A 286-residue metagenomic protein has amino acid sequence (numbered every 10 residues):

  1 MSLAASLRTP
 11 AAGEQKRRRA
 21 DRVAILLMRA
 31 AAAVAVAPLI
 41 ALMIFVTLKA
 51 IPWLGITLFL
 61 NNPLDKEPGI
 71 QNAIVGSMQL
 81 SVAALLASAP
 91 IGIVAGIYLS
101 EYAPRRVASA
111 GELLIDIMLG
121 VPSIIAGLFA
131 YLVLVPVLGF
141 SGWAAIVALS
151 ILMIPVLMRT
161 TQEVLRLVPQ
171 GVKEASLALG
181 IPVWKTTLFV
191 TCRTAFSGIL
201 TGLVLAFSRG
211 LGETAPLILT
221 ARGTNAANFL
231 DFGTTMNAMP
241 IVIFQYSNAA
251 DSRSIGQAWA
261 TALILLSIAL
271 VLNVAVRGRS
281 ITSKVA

Functional and structural regions predicted by a protein language model:
A5-L7, Q162-R166, Q170, T201-V204 (+1 more regions): C-terminal transmembrane helix and the adjacent membrane-cytosol boundary/short C-terminal tail of inner/organellar
R8-A30, F45-L86, P104, V242-G256: Periplasmic/extracellular loop-to-transmembrane helix junction in inner-membrane transport proteins
I25-L26, I91-A130, R159-E163, A286: Cytoplasmic-entry segments and transmembrane alpha-helices of multi-pass inner-membrane transporters
A37, S77, S81, L85-I97 (+8 more regions): Hydrophobic positions within alpha-helical transmembrane segments of bacterial inner-membrane proteins
I91, L99, A103-A108, E112 (+1 more regions): Amphipathic cytosolic juxtamembrane alpha-helices at the membrane-cytosol interface of multi-pass membrane transporters
D116-M153: Generic hydrophobic transmembrane alpha-helix motif, especially the helices
T160-T161, V183-A221: Transmembrane alpha-helices
L217-L266: Interhelical loop and adjacent transmembrane-helix boundary motif in polytopic membrane transport permeases
